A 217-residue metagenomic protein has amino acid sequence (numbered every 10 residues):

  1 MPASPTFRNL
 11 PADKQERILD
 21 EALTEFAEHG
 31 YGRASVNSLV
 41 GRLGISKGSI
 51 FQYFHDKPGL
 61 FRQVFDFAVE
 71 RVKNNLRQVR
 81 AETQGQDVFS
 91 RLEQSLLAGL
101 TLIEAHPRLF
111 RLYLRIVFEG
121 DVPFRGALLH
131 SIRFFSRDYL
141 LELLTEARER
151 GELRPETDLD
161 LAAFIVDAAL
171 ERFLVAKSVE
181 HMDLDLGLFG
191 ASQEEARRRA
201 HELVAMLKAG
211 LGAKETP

Functional and structural regions predicted by a protein language model:
M1-P2, T101, F134-R150, A168-P217: C-terminal peripheral helix-coil segments that are non-catalytic and often amphipathic
P2, R17, E25-G59, Q63: Helix-turn-helix
K14-A22, L39, V64-V72, L140: Generic hydrophobic, amphipathic alpha-helix propensity
E21-E25, Q63, L102, A169: Short amphipathic alpha-helical elements of helix-turn-helix/winged-helix folds
E28-G32, H106, R150: Short coil/turn segments at alpha/beta junctions that flank glycine-rich nucleotide-binding fingerprints
E70-R77, S90, T101, A105 (+3 more regions): Amphipathic alpha-helical packing segments from all-alpha helical-bundle domains
Q78-R108, L159-V166, A196-A200: Hydrophobic alpha-helical connector segments
I103-F124, K177-D185: Amphipathic alpha-helical segments used for helix-helix packing
